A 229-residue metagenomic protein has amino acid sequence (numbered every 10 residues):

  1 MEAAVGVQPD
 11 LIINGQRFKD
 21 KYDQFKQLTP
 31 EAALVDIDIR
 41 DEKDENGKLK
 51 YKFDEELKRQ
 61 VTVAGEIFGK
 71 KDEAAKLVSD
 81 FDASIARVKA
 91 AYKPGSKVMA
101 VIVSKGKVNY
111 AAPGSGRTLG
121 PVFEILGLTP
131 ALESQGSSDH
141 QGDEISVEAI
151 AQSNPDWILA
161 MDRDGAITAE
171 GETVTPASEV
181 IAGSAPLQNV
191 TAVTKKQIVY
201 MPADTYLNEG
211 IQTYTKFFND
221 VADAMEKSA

Functional and structural regions predicted by a protein language model:
M1: Glycine-rich, highly charged phosphate/nucleotide-binding loops
A4, Q8-N14, P30-E31, I150 (+1 more regions): Proline-aspartate-enriched helix->loop->beta-strand connector
L11-G15, L34-I37, V98-V101, W157-M161 (+1 more regions): Structural recognition of the beta-strand scaffold that forms the well-ordered cores of secreted hydrolase catalytic
L11-I12, F18-K21, R40-K43, V103-N109 (+2 more regions): Solvent-exposed loop/turn segments at secondary-structure junctions within structured extracellular/periplasmic domains
P30-K105, D204-A229: Extracytoplasmic substrate-binding proteins
E55-E56, D156-A229: Structured C-terminal subdomain patch of bacterial secreted/periplasmic proteins
Y92, K105-V108, P121, H140-T168: Ligand-binding pocket segment of bilobal, Venus flytrap-like solute-binding proteins
A112-Q141, D204: Alpha-helical, coiled-coil/dimerization segments enriched in small aliphatic residues
